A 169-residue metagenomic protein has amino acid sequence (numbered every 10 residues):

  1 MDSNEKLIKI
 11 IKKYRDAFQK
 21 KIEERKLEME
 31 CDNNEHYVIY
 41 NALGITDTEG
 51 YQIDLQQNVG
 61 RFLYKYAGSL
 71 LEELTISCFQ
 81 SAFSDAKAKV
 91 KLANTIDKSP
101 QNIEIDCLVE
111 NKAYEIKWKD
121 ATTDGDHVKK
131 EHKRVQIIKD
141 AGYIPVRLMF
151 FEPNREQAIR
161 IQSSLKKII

Functional and structural regions predicted by a protein language model:
M1-F83: Interdomain/boundary linker segments immediately adjacent to catalytic/signaling cores
M1-S3, K112, R147: Contiguous, function-dense segments enriched for cysteine-driven chemistry and partner/ligand-binding capacity
Y66, L70, L74, N102 (+2 more regions): Short, well-structured alpha-helical interface segments that form or flank functional binding sites
F79, I105-W118: Conserved catalytic cores of phosphodiester-cleaving nucleases, focusing on short active-site segments
Q80-A86, D140-G142: Secondary-structure boundary elements
S84, K112, Q136: Residue-level marker of positions within ordered structural domains that often coincide with functionally constrained
A88-L108: Active-site metal-binding core of divalent-cation-utilizing nuclease and nuclease-like domains
W118-I168: Catalytic cores of nucleic-acid endonucleases
